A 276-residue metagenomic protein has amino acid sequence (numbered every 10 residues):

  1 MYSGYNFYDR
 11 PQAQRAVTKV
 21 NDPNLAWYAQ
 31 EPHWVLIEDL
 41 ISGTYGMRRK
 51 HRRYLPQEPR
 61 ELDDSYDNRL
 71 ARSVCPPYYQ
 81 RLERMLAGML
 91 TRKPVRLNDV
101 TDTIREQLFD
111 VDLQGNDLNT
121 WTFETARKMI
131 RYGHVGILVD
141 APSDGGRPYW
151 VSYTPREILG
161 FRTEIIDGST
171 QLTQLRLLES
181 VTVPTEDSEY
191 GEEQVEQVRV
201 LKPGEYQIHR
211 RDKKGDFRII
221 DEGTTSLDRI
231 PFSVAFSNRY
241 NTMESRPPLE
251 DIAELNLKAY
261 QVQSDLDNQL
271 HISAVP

Functional and structural regions predicted by a protein language model:
M1-W150: Extended, helix-rich architectural segments
R10-A13, H33, D39, K50 (+11 more regions): Short linear sequence elements within intrinsically disordered, low-complexity coil regions
V74, M85-M89, T125, Q194-R199 (+3 more regions): Generic hydrophobic, helix-prone segments enriched in Leu/Val/Ile
M89, L97, I104, I158-G168 (+3 more regions): A broad, structure-centric signal for solvent-exposed, well-ordered loop/edge residues that line or flank functional
Q114-L118, S152-P155, E250, N256-A259: A short linear-motif detector with a strong N-terminal bias
I130-E244: Extended, regular secondary-structure scaffolds
R218-P276: Extended, charged amphipathic alpha-helical segments
